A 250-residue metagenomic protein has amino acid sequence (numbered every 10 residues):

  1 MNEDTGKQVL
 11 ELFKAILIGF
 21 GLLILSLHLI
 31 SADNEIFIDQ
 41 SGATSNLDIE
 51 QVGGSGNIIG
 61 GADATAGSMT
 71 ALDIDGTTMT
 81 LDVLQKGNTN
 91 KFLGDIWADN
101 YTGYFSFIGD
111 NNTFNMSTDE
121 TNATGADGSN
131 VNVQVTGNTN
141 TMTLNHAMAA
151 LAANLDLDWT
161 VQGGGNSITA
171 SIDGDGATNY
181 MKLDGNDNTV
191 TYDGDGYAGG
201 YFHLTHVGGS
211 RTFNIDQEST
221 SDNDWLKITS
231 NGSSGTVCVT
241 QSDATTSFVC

Functional and structural regions predicted by a protein language model:
M1-N2, E11: N-terminal hydrophobic targeting signals that begin at the initiator methionine
G6-Q8, K14, F20, I24-C250: Long, low-complexity, polar and repeat-rich extracellular regions of very large Gram-negative surface proteins
